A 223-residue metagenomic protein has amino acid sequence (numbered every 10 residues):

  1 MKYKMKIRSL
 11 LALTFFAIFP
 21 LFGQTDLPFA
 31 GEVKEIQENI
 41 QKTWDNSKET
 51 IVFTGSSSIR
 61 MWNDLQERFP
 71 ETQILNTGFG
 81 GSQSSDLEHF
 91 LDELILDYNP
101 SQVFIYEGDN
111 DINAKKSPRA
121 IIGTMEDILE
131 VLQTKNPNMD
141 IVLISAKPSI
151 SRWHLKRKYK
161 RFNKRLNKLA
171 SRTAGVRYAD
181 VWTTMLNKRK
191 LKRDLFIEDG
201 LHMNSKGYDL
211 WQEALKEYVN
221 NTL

Functional and structural regions predicted by a protein language model:
M1-I51, N63, E67-R68, N221-L223: N-terminal secretory targeting modules
W44-S47, R68-F69, L96-D97, K135 (+1 more regions): Extracellular/periplasmic catalytic domains that process cell-envelope and extracellular macromolecules
V52-T54, L75: Conserved beta-strand elements of the Class I
I59-R68, Q73, S84-I122, V142 (+1 more regions): Oxyanion-hole/transition-state-stabilizing segment in secreted/luminal serine hydrolases and related acyltransferases
R119-D127, K158-N163: Charged helix-capping and loop-helix junction motifs
N136-D140: A short helix->loop->beta-strand "cap" motif at the edges of active sites that frequently abuts
I150-L223: Catalytic His-Asp segment of secreted/periplasmic serine-dependent ester chemistry enzymes
